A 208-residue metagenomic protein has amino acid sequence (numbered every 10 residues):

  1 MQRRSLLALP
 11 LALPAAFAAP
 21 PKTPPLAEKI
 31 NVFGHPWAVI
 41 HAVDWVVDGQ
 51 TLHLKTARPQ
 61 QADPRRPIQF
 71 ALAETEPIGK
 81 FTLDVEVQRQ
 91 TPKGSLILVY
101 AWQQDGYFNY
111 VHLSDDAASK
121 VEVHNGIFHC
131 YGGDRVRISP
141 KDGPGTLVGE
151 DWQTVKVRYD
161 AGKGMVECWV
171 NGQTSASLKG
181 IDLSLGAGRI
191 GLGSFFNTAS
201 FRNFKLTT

Functional and structural regions predicted by a protein language model:
M1-A12: N-terminal secretory signal peptides and thylakoid transit peptides that target proteins across membranes
P20-A42: Extracellular carbohydrate-recognition regions
V46-R65: Short carbohydrate-recognition loop motifs
D63-C130: Secretory/extracellular carbohydrate-interaction modules and structurally similar beta-sandwich "look-alikes"
G132-T154: Short, aromatic/His-centered strand-loop micro-motif at the edge of beta-sheets
Q153-M165: Localized edge beta-strand/strand-to-loop motifs within extracellular or lumenal beta-rich domains
N171-G188: Short, solvent-exposed beta-strand-to-loop segments that form ligand-recognition rims of beta-rich domains
L185-T208: Ligand-recognition surfaces built from glycine- and aromatic
